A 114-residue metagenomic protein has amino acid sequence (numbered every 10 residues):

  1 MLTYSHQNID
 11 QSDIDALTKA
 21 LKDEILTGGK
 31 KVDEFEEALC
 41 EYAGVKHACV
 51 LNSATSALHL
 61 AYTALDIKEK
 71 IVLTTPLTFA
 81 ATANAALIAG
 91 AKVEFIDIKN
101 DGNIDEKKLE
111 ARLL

Functional and structural regions predicted by a protein language model:
M1-I25, K30: N-terminal "arm"/small-domain region of PLP-dependent enzymes with the aminotransferase-like
Q7, L51, T75: Active-site-adjacent beta-strand anchor residues
Q11, D33, N103-E106: Structural motif corresponding to alpha-helix initiation and N-cap regions
D13, E36, D97-K99: Acidic active-site catalytic centers that drive phospho-/nucleotidyl reactions and related ester hydrolyses
I25, G29-I71, A85-A89, F95: Phosphate-binding glycine-rich loop
A64-L114: PLP-dependent aminotransferase-like
